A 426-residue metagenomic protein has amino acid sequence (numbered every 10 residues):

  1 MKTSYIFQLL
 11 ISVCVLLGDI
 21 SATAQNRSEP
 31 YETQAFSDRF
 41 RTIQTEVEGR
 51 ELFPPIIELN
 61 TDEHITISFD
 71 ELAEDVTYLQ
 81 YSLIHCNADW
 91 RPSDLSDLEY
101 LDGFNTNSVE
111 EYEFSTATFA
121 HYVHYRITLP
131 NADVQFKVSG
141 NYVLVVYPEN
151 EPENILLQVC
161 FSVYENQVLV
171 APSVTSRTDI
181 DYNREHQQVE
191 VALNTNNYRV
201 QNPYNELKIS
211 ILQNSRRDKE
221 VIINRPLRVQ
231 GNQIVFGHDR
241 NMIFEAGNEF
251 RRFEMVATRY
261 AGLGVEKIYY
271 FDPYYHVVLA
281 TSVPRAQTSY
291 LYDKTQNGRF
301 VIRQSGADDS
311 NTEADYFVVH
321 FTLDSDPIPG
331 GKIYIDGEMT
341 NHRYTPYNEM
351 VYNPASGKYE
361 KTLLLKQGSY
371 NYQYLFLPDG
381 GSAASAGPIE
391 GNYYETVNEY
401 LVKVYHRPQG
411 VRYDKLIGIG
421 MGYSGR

Functional and structural regions predicted by a protein language model:
M1-R27: Bacterial Sec-dependent N-terminal signal peptides
S28-Y31, V163-H186, Y393-G418: Low-complexity, Pro/Ser/Thr- and charge-rich linker/hinge segments at domain boundaries
F36-H85, Y182-T195, G306-F321: Contiguous beta-strand segments within globular domains
A88-W90, V134, P148-L156, R216-R217 (+2 more regions): Short acidic/polar inter-strand loop motif in beta-rich domains
D102-R126, R217-N224, V318-Q367, D379-R407: Aromatic-rich carbohydrate-binding modules that target alpha-glucans
F119-E149: Ligand-binding face of N-terminal immunoglobulin V-set domains in extracellular IgSF glycoproteins
K137-N150, K208-Q213, E254-V256, Q373-G380: Internal, hydrophobic beta-strand segments that form the core of beta-sheet-rich folds
L279-P329, L416-R426: Basic K/R-rich, polyanion-interacting modules in nucleoproteins and related proteins
